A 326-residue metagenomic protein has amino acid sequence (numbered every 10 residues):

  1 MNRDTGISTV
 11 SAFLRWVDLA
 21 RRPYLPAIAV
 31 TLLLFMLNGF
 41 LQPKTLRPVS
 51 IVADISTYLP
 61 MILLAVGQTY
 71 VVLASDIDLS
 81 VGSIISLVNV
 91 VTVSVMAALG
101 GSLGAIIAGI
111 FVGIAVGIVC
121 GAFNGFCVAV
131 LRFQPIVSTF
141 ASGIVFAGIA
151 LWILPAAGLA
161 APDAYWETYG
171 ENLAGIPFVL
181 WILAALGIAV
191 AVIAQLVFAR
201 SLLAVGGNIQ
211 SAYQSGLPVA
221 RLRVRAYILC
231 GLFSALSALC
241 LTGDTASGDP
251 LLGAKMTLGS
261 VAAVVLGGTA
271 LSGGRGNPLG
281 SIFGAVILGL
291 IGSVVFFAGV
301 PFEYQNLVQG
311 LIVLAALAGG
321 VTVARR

Functional and structural regions predicted by a protein language model:
N2-A65, S102-A108, L217, R225: Membrane-interfacial amphipathic/re-entrant helices at transmembrane-helix boundaries
P26-G39, Q68, I114, G143-A150 (+5 more regions): Hydrophobic core segments of alpha-helical transmembrane domains in multi-pass membrane transport and ion-translocation
V30-R47, A74, A150-G158, A191-V197: Structural signal for alpha-helical transmembrane segments and their membrane-water exit/capping regions in multi-pass
L34-F40, P48-G100, F126-R132, V265-P278 (+1 more regions): Single transmembrane alpha-helix segments in multi-pass membrane proteins
G100-G143, F283-L288: Alpha-helical transmembrane segments within multi-pass membrane transporters and channels
A105-V112, V119-N124, A174-G248: Helix-loop-helix "hairpin" substructures at the membrane interface of multi-pass membrane proteins
L131, P135-L196, L222-R225, D244-G253 (+2 more regions): Transmembrane helix-bundle core of multi-pass membrane transporters and related energy-transducing complexes
S234, D244-G310: Transmembrane alpha-helical segments in multi-pass inner-membrane proteins
